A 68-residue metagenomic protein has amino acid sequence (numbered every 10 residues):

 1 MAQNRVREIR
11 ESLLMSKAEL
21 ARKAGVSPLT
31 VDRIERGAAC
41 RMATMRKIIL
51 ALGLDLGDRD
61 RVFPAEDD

Functional and structural regions predicted by a protein language model:
M1-S12: A short, Lys/Arg-rich alpha-helix, primarily the initiator
V6, K17, P28, M42-M45: Helix-turn-helix DNA-binding elements, focusing on the entry/boundary residues of the two helices that contact DNA
I9, K23, I34, V62: Residues in the recognition helix of alpha-helical DNA-binding motifs
E11, R22, L50: Alpha-helical residues within the helix-turn-helix
L14-D32: Short alpha-helical DNA-recognition segment
M42-D60: DNA major-groove recognition helix of helix-turn-helix/homeodomain DNA-binding modules
R59-D68: Short amphipathic recognition helices of helix-turn-helix/homeodomain-type DNA-binding modules
